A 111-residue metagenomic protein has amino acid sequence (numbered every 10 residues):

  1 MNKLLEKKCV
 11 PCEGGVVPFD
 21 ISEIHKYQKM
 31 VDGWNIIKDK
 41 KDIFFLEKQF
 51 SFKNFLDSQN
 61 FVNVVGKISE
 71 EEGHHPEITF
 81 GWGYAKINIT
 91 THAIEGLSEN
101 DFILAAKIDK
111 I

Functional and structural regions predicted by a protein language model:
M1-L56, N60-I111: Long, contiguous binding/interaction regions
